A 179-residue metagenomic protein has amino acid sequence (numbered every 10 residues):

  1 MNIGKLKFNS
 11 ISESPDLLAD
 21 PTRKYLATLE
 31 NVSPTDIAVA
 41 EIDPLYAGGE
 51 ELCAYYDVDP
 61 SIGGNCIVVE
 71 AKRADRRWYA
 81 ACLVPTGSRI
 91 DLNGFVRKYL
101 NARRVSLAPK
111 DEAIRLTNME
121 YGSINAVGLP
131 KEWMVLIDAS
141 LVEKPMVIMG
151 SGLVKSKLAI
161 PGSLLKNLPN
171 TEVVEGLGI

Functional and structural regions predicted by a protein language model:
M1-I179: Extended, low-hydrophobicity, polar/charged segments
